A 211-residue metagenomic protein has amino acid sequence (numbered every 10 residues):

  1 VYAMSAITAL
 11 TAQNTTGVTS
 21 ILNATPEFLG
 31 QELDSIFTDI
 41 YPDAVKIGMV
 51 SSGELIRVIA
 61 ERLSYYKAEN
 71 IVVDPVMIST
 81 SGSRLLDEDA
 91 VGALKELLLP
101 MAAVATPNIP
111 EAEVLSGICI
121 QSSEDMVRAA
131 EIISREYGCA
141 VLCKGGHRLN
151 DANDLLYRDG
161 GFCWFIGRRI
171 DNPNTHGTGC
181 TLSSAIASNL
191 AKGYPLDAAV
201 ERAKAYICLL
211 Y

Functional and structural regions predicted by a protein language model:
V1-T80: Conserved N-terminal subdomain of the carbohydrate kinase-like
Y2, C163, N189-A203: Phosphate-handling active-site elements
N14-F28, S81-E88, R148-A152, L156-R158 (+2 more regions): Active-site-adjacent loop and "lid" segments of alpha/beta metabolic enzymes
I47-G48, S83, K144, T175: Glycine- and other small-residue-rich loops at beta-strand/loop junctions that grip anionic moieties
E88-F162: Conserved phosphate/ATP/ADP-binding segment of small-molecule kinases
E113-V114, N172-L196: Short, small-residue alpha-helix embedded
Y211: Conserved small/polar residues in nucleotide/adenosyl-binding loops
